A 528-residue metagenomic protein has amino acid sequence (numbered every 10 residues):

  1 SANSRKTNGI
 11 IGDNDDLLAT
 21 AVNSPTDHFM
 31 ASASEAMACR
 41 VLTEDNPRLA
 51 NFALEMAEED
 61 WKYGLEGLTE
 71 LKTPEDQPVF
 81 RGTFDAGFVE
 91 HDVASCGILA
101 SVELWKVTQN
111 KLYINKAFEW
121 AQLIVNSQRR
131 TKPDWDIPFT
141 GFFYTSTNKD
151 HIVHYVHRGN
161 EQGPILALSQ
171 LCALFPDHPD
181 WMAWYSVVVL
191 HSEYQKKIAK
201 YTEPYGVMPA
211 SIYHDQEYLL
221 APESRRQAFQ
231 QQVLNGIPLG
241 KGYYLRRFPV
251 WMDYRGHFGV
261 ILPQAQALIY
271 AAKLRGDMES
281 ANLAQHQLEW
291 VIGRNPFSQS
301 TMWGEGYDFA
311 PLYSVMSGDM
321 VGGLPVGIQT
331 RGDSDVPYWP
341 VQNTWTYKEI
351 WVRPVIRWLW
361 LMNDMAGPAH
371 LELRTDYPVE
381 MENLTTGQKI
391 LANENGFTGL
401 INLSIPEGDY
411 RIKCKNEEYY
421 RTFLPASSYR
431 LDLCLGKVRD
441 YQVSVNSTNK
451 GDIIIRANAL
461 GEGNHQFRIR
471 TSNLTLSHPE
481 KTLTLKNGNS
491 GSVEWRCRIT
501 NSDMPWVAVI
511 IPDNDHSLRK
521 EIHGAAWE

Functional and structural regions predicted by a protein language model:
S1-E372: Glycan-recognition and catalytic cores of secretory/periplasmic carbohydrate-active enzymes
T375-A392, E462-H465: Short, ordered, surface-exposed loop/turn motifs in non-cytosolic proteins
L384-N402, L483-S490: Short, acidic Ser/Thr/Gly-rich low-complexity loop/linker segments typical of extracellular and cell-surface proteins
N395-R411, F423-P425: Short Pro-Gly-centered beta-turn/loop motif in secreted/extracellular proteins
F397, K415-K437, P479-K481, K486: Structured interaction patches on ligand/partner-binding surfaces of diverse proteins
N402-L403, V493-N501: Short, hydrophobic beta-strand segments
G408-K415, F467, D503-N514: Short, aromatic- and glycine-rich surface loops/edge beta-strands on solvent-exposed regions
E417-S427, H516-E528: Edge beta-strands of extracellular beta-sandwich domains
